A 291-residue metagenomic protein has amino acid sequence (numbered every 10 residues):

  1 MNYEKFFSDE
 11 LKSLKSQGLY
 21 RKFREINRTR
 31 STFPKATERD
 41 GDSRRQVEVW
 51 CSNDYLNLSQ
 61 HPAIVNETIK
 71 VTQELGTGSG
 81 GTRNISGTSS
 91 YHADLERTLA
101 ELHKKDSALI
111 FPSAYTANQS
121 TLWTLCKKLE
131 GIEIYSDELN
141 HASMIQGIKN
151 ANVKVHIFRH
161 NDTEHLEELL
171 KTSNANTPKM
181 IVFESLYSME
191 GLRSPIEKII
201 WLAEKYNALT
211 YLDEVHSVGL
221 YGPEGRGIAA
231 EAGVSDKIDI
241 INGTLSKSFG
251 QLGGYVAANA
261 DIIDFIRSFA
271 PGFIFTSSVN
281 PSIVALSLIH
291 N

Functional and structural regions predicted by a protein language model:
M1-Y20: N-terminal basic, amphipathic alpha-helical segments
S16-L75, A208: N-terminal "arm"/small-domain region of PLP-dependent enzymes with the aminotransferase-like
D54, H156, H160-L212: Active-site phosphate-binding strand-loop segment of PLP-dependent enzymes
V65-S113: Conserved N-terminal alpha-helix of the aminotransferase class I/II PLP-enzyme fold
S113, Y135-A151: Substrate-binding/gating loop at the entrance of the active-site cleft, primarily in PLP-dependent aminotransferase-like
T121-A142: Conserved PLP-anchoring active-site segment centered on the Schiff-base-forming lysine
E224, A230-F265: Active-site PLP attachment segment
I289-N291: Conserved small/polar residues in nucleotide/adenosyl-binding loops
